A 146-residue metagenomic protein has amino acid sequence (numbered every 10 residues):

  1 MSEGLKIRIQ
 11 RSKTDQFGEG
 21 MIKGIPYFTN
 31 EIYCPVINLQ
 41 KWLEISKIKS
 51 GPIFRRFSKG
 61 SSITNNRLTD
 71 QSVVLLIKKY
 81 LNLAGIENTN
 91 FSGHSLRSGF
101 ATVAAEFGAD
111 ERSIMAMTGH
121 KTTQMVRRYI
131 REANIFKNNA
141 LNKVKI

Functional and structural regions predicted by a protein language model:
S2-I63, L76, Y80: Basic, alpha-helical nucleic-acid-contacting "clamp/cap" segments
S12, L96, G119-H120: An acidic- and aromatic-residue-enriched active-site/binding cleft used to recognize and process polar
E31, T69, G93-H94, T118: Residue-level marker of regulatory loop/turn positions in helix-turn-helix DNA-binding domains and in histidine
I48-K49, V74-A116: Short, basic (Lys/Arg/His-rich) helix/loop patches that form interaction surfaces in the mid-to-C-terminal regions
I63-D70, N90: Short acidic-aromatic active-site loops that bind/stabilize oxyanions
T69, D110, K121-T122: Short coil turns linking two alpha-helices in DNA-binding domains
T118-K143: Catalytic-site neighborhood detector that most strongly recognizes the C-terminal catalytic loop/helix of tyrosine
